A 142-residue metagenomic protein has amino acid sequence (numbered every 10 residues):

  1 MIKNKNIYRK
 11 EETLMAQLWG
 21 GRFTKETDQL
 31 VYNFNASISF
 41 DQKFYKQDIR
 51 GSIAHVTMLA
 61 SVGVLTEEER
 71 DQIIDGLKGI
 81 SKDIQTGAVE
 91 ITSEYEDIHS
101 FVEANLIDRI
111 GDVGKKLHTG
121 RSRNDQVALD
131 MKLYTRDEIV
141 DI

Functional and structural regions predicted by a protein language model:
N4-N6: Polybasic, lysine-rich low-complexity intrinsically disordered segments
Y8-I142: A helix-coil-helix interface module used to build multimeric assemblies and to scaffold catalytic/cofactor sites
